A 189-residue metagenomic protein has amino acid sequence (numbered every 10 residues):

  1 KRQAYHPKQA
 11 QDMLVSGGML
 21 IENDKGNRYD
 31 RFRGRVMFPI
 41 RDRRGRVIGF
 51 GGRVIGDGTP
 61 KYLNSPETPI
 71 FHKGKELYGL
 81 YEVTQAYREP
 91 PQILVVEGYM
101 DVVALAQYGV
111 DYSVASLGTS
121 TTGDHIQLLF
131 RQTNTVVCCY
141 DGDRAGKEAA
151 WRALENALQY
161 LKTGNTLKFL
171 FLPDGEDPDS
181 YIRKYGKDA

Functional and structural regions predicted by a protein language model:
K1-Q132, V136, A149-A150: Phosphate-handling DNA/RNA-contact segment within nucleic-acid enzymes
T121-A189: Conserved phosphate-handling catalytic cores of large alpha/beta enzymes
